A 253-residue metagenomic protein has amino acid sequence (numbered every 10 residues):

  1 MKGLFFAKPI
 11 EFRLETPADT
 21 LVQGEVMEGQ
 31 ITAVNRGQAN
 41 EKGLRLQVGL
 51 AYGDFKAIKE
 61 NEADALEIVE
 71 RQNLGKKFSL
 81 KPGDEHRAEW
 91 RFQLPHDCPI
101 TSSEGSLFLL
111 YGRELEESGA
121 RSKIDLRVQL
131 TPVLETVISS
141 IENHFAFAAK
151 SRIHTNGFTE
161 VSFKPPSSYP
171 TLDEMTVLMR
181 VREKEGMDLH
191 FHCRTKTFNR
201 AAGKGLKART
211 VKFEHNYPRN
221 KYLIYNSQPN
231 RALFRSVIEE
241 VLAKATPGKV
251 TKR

Functional and structural regions predicted by a protein language model:
M1-R253: Terminal, compositionally biased non-globular sequences in eukaryotic proteins
